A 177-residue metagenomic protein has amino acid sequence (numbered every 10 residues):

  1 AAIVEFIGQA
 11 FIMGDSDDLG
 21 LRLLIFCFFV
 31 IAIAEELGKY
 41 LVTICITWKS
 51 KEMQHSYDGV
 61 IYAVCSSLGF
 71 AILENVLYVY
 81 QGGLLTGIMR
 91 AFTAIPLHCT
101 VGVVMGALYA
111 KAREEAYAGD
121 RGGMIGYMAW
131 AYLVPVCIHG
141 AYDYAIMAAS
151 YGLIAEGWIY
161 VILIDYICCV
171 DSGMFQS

Functional and structural regions predicted by a protein language model:
A1-S177: Hydrophobic alpha-helical segments at protein termini of multi-pass membrane proteins
